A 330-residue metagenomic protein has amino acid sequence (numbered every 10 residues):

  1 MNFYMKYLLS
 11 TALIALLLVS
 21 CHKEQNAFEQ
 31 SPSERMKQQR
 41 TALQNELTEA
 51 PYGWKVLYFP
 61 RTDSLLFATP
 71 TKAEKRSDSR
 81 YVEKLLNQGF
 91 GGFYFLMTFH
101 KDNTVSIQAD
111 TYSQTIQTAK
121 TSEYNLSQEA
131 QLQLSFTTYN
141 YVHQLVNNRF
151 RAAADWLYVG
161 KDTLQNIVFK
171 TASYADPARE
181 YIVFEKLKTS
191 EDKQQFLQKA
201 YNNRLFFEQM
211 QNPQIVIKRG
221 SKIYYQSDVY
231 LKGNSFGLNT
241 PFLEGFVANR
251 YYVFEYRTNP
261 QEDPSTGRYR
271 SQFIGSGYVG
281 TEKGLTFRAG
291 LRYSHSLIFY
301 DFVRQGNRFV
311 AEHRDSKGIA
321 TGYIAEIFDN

Functional and structural regions predicted by a protein language model:
Y4-T11: Sec-dependent signal peptide recognition, specifically the positively charged N-region followed immediately by
L17-S20: C-terminal motif of bacterial Sec signal peptides marking the signal peptidase cleavage site
H22-E123, S127-Q131, S190-I215: Acidic/polar, low-complexity intrinsically disordered N-terminal segments immediately downstream of a Sec signal
L43-E46, L96-T98, W156-G160, L297-V303: Short linear motifs in intrinsically disordered
L57-F59, T98-H100, Q108-D110, S127 (+11 more regions): A structural detector for beta-sheet-dominated domains
N103-G233: Long, acidic/polar, low-complexity amphipathic helices and coiled-coil-like
L187-N330: Preference for solvent-exposed, low-hydrophobicity sequence contexts
